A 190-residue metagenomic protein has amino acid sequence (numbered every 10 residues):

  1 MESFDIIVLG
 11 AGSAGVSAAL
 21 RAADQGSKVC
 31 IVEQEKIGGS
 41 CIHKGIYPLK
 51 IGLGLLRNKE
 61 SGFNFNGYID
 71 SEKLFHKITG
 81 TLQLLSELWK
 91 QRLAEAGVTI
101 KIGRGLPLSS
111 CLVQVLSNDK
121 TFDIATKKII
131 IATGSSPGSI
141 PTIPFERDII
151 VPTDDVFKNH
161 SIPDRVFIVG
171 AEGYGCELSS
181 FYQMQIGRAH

Functional and structural regions predicted by a protein language model:
F4-I31, F167, G175-M184: N-terminal Rossmann-like FAD-binding beta1-loop-alpha1 element of flavoenzymes
G10, G80-T81, G170: Residues that cap or flank secondary-structure elements
G12, R104-L106, E172: Conserved acidic residues
L20-S27, V32-D164: Glycine-rich flavin
D148, G173-Y174: Short secondary-structure boundary/capping elements
V151-D154, A171, F181: Conserved mid-sequence domains
A189-H190: Conserved small/polar residues in nucleotide/adenosyl-binding loops
